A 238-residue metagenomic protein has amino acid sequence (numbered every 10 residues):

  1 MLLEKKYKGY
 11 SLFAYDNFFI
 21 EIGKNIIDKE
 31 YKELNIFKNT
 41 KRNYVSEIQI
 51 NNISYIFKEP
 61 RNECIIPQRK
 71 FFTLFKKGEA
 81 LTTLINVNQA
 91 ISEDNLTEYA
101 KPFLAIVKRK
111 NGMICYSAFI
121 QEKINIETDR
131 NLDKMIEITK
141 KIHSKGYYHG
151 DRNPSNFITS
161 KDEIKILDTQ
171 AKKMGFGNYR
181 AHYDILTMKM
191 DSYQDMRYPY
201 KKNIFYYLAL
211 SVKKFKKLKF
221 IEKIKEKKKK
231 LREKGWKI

Functional and structural regions predicted by a protein language model:
M1-N35, K227-K237: Juxta-kinase regulatory segment immediately upstream of eukaryotic protein kinase catalytic domains
E33-F37, K41-T83: ATP-binding glycine-rich loop module of kinase domains
I56-E63, E122-I124, D168-Q170: Active-site ExK catalytic segment of metal-dependent nucleases
K76-L81, I91, T97-M135: Conserved structural core of kinase catalytic domains
K141-Y147: Protein kinase catalytic-loop region centered on the HRD/HxD motif
Y147-P154: Catalytic-loop of the protein kinase fold
Y148, E163-I238: C-lobe/activation-segment region of protein kinase-like
S155-T159: Hydrophobic residue at the +6 position relative to the catalytic HRD Asp in the kinase catalytic loop
